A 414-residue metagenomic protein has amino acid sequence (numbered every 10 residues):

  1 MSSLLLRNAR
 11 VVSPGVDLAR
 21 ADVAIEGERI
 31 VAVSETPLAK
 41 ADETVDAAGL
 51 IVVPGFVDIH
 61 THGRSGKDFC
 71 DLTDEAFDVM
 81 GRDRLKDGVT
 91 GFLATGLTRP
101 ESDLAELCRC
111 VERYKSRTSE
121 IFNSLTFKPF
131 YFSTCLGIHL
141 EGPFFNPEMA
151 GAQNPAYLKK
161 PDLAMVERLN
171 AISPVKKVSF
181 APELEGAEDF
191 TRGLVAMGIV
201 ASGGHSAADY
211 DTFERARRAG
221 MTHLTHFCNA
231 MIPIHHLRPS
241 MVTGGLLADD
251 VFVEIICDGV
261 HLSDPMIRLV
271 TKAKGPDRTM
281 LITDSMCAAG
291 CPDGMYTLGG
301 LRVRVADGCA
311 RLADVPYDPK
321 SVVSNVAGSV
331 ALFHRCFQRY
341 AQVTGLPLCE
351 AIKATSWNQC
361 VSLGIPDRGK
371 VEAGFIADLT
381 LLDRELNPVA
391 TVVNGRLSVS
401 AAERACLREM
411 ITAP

Functional and structural regions predicted by a protein language model:
M1-V53, F127: Histidine-rich, glycine-flanked metal-binding segment
S2-R7, A39-L85: Replace "His-x-His-based motif
A9, V361, K370-P414: C-terminal cap of metal-dependent C-N hydrolases
H62, D78-C110, F132-N146, I172-E183 (+3 more regions): Divalent metal-dependent hydrolysis catalytic cores, especially in the metallo-beta-lactamase
R82-L93, P147-I172, E214-F227, M231 (+2 more regions): Active-site gating loops and adjacent loop-to-helix segments of metal-dependent hydrolytic enzymes
I121-F130: Intrinsically disordered, low-complexity proline-rich regions
E167-D293: Active-site core of metal-dependent hydrolases
S240-V253, G259, T271-T283, A289-F375 (+1 more regions): His/Asp/Glu-enriched, well-ordered alpha-helical/loop segment that forms or immediately abuts the divalent-metal
